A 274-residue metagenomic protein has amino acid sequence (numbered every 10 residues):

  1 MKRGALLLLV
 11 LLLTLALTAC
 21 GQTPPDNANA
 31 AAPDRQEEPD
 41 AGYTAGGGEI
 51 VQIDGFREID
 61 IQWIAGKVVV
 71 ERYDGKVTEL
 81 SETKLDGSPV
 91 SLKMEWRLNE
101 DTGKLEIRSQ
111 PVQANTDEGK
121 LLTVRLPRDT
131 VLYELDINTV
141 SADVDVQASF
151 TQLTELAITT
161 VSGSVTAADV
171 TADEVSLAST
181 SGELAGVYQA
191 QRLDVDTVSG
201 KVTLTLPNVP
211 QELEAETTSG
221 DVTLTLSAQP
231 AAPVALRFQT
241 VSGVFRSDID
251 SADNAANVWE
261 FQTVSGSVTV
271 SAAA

Functional and structural regions predicted by a protein language model:
M1-L11: Positively charged n-region of N-terminal signal peptides that target proteins for export
L15-A19: C-terminal motif of bacterial Sec signal peptides marking the signal peptidase cleavage site
Q22-T102, L121-P127, V131-Y133, D145-S149 (+3 more regions): Short linear S-[DN]-x-LW-Φ motif typified by the pepsin-like aspartic protease active-site region
I59-I61, I137, I158, V195: Active-site alpha-helical segments that house and flank conserved acidic catalytic motifs for diphosphate chemistry
K84-D86, I107-K120: Secondary-structure transition/turn motif
E118-T123, S219: Extracellular beta-strand/beta-solenoid scaffold signature
L135-T180: Right-handed parallel beta-helix
A168-V170, E174-V175, E183-A274: Short, surface-exposed interaction patches in beta-rich subdomains that mediate adhesion/assembly near membranes
